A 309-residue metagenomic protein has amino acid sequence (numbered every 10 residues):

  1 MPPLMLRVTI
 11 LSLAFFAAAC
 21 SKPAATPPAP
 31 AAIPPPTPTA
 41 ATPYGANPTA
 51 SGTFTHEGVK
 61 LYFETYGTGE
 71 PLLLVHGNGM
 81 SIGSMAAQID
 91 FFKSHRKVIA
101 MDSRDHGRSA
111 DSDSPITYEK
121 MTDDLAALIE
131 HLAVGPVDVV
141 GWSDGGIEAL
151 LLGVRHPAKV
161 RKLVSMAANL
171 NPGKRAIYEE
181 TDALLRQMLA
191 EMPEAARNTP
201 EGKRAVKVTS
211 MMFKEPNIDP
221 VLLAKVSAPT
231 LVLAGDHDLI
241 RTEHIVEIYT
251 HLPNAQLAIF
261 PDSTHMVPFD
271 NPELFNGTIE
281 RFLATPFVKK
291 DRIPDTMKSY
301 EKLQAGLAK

Functional and structural regions predicted by a protein language model:
A17-A19: C-terminal motif of bacterial Sec signal peptides marking the signal peptidase cleavage site
V59-R108: Conserved HGGG/HGGXW glycine-rich cap/lid loop of the alpha/beta-hydrolase fold
A100-V140: Active-site loop/oxyanion-hole signature of alpha/beta-hydrolase fold enzymes
I147-R155, R161-E191: Flexible "cap/lid" loop of the alpha/beta hydrolase fold
V226, V232-A234: Short beta-strand/loop motif that positions the catalytic acidic residue of the alpha/beta-hydrolase fold
L239-H244: Conserved alpha/beta-hydrolase "acid-adjacent" motif
I245, H251-M266: Catalytic histidine neighborhood in serine/cysteine hydrolases with alpha/beta-hydrolase-type architecture
D262-K309: Catalytic active-site module of serine/aspartate enzymes centered on a nucleophile-bearing elbow/loop
